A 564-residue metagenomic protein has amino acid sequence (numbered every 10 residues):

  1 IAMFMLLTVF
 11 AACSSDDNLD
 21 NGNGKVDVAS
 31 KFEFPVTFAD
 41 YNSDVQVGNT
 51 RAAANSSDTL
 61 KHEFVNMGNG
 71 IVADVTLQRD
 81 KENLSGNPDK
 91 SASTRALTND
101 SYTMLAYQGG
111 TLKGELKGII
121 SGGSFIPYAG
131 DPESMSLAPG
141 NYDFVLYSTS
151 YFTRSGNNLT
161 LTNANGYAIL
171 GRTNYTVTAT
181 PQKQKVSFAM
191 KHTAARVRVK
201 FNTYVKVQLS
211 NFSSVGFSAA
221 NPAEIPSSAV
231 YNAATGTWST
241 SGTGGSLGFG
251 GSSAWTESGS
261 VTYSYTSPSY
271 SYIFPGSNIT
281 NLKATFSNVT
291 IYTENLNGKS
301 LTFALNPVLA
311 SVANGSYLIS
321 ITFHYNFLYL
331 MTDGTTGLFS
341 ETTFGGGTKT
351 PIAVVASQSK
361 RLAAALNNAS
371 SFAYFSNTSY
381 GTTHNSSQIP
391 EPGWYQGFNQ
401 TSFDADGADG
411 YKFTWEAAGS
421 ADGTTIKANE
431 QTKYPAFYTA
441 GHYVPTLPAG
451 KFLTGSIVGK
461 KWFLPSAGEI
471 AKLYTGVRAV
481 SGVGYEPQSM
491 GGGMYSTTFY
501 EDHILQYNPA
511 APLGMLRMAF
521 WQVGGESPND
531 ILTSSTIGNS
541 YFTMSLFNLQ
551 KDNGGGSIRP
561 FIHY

Functional and structural regions predicted by a protein language model:
I1-C13: Sec-dependent bacterial lipoprotein signal peptides
F10-F327, T382-A418: Sec-type signal peptide cleavage vicinity
K90-A96, K451-S456, L549-Q550: Short consensus segments that form the blades of beta-propeller domains, in both extracellular/periplasmic
L137-A138, M190-H192, V355-Q358, T454-V458 (+2 more regions): Extracellular/periplasmic catalytic domains that process cell-envelope and extracellular macromolecules
V145-Y147, R198-K200, A363-A365, K461-F463 (+1 more regions): Residues within well-ordered beta-strands of beta-sheet-rich folds
S311-F372: GGW-centered surface loops in extracellular recognition modules
A356-F463, A467-G468, K472-V480: Short aromatic-cysteine micro-motif
G468-Y564: C-terminal, surface-exposed recognition/capping segments
